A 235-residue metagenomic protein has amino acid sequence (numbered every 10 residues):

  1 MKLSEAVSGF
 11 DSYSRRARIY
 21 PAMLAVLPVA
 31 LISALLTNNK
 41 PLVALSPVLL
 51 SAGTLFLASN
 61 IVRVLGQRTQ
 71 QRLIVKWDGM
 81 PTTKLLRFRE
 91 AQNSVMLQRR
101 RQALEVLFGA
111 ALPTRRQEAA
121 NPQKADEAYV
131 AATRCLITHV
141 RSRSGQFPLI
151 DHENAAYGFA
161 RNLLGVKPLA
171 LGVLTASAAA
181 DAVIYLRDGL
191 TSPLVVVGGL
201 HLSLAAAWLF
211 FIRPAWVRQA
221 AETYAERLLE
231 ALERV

Functional and structural regions predicted by a protein language model:
M1-Q98, S192-L194, A215: N-terminal first transmembrane alpha-helix
M1-R16, A206-A207, F211-V235: Cytosolic/matrix-facing juxtamembrane and C-terminal tails of multi-pass cellular membrane proteins
A30-N38, A180-D188, W208-F211: Hydrophobic alpha-helical transmembrane segments
S46, L50, T54, A58 (+2 more regions): Lipid-exposed faces of alpha-helical membrane segments in multi-pass integral membrane proteins
V64, R68-Q71, A178-Y185, R234: Amphipathic alpha-helical interaction surfaces
Q70-L149: Charge-rich cytosolic interhelical loops and cytosolic tails of multi-pass membrane proteins
R115-G189: Membrane-proximal, non-transmembrane alpha-helical segments
V183-G199, W216-Q219: Extracellular/periplasmic helix-loop-helix junctions in multi-pass membrane proteins
